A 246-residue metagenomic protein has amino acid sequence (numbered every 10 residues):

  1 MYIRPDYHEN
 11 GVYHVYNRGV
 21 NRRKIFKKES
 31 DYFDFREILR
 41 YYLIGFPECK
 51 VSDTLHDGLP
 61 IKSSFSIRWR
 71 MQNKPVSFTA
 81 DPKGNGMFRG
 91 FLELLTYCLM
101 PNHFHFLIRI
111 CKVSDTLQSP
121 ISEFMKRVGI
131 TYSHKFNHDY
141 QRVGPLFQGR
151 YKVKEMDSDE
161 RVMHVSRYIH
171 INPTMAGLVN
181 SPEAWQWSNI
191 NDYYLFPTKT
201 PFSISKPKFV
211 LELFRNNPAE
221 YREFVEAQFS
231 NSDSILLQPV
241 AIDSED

Functional and structural regions predicted by a protein language model:
M1-D246: Short catalytic/metal-binding and nucleic-acid-binding patches
